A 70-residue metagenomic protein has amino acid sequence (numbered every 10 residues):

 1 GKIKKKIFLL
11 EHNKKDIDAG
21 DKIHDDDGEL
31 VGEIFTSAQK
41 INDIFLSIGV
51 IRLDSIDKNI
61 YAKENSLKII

Functional and structural regions predicted by a protein language model:
G1-I70: Glycine-rich, small/acidic residue-mixed loop/short-helix segments
